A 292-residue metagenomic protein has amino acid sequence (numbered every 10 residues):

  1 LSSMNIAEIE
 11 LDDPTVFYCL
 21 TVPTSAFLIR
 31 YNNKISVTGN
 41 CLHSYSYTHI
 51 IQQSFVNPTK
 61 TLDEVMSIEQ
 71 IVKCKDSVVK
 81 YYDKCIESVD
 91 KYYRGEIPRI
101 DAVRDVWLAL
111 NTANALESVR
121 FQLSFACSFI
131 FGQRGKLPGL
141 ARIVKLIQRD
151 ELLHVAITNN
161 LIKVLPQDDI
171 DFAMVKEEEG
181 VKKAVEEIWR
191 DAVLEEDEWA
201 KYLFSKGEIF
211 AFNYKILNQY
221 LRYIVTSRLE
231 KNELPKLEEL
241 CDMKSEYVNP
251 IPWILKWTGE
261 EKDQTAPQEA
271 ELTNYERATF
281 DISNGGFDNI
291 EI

Functional and structural regions predicted by a protein language model:
L1-G39: Autoprocessing domains of the Hint superfamily
N40-I292: Non-heme di-metal
